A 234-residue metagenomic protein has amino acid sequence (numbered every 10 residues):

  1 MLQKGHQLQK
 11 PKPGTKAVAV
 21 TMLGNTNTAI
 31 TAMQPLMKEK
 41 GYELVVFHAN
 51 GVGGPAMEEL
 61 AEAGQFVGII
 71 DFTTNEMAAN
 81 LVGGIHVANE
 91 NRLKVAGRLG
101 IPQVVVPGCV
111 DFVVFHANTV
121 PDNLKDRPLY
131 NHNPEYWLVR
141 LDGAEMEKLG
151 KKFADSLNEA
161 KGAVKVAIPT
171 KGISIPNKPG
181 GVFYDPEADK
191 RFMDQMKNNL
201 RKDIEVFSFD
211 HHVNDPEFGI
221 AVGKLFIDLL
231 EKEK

Functional and structural regions predicted by a protein language model:
M1-R98, Q103-V106, V114-F115, R127-P128 (+1 more regions): Metallocofactor- and cofactor-centric catalytic cores in central/energy metabolism, strongly enriched
P121-W137: A solvent-exposed, charged loop/short amphipathic helix patch at secondary-structure junctions
